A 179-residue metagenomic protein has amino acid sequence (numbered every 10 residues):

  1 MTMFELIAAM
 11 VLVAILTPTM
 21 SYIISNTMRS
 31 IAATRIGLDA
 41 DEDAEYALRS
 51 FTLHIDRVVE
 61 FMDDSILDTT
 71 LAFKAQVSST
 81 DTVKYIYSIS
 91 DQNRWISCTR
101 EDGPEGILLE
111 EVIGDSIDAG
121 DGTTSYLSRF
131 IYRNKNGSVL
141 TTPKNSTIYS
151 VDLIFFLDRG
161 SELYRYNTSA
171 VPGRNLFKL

Functional and structural regions predicted by a protein language model:
M1-D56: Aliphatic-rich helix starts adjacent to a transmembrane/signal segment
F4, A8, I15, V112 (+2 more regions): Hydrophobic aliphatic residue packing
I31, R35-L38, M62, Y164 (+1 more regions): Secondary-structure transition/capping residues
I55-D56, S78, Q92, K135 (+2 more regions): Residue-level marker of positions within ordered structural domains that often coincide with functionally constrained
D64-V139: Type IV pilin-like appendage domain
T124-L179: Short linear sequence signals and composition-biased patches located at protein termini or domain-edge surfaces
